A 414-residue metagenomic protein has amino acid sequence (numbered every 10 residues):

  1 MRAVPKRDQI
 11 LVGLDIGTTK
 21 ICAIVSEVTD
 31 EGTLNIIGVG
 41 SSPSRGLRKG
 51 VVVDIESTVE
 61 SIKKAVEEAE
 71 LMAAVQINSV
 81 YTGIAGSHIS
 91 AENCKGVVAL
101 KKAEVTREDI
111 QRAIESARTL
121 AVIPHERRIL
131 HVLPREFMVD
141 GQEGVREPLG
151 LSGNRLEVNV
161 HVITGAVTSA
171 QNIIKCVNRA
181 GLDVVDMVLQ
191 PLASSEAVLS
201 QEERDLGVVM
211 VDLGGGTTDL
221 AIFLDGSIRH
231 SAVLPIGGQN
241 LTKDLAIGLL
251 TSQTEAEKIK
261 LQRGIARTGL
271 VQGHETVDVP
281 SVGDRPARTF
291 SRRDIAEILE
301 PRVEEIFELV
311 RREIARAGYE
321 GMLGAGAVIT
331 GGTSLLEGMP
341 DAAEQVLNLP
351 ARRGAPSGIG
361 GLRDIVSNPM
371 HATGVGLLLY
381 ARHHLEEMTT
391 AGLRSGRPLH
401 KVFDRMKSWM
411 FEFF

Functional and structural regions predicted by a protein language model:
M1-T18, I24-M210, S227-R229, G238 (+9 more regions): Nucleotide/phosphate-binding catalytic cleft detector across ATP-hydrolyzing and phosphate-transferring enzymes
D15, D212, E305, R312 (+2 more regions): Extended, folded domain segments that form the structural surfaces/walls around functional sites
I21-S26, T218-I222: Short beta-strand scaffold segments in enzyme catalytic cores
I84-S87, G215, G331-G332: Core structural elements
L206-G207, L213-L220, L241: Extended, hydrophobic alpha-helical segments in both membrane/secreted and soluble proteins
D212, V233, T330-G332: Small/polar loops that bind or transfer phosphate-bearing groups
V310, I329, L377: Hydrophobic, well-ordered secondary-structure elements that form the walls of internal hydrophobic environments
